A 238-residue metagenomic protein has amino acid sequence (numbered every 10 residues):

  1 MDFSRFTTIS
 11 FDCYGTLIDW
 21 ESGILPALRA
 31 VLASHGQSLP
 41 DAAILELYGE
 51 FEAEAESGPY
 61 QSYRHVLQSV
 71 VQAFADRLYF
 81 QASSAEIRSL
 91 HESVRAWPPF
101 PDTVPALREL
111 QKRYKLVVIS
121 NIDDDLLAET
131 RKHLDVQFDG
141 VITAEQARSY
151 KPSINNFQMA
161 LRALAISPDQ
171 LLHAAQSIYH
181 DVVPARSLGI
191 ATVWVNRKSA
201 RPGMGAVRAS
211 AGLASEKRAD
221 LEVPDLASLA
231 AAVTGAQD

Functional and structural regions predicted by a protein language model:
M1-F6, V104, R108, Y114-D238: Asp-based, Mg2+/Mn2+-dependent phosphohydrolase catalytic module
D2-P101, D123, L127: N-terminal helical cap/lid subdomain that shapes the substrate entry/recognition surface in HAD-like hydrolases
L32, A75, L110-Q111, A185: A generic structural signal for well-ordered alpha-helical segments
